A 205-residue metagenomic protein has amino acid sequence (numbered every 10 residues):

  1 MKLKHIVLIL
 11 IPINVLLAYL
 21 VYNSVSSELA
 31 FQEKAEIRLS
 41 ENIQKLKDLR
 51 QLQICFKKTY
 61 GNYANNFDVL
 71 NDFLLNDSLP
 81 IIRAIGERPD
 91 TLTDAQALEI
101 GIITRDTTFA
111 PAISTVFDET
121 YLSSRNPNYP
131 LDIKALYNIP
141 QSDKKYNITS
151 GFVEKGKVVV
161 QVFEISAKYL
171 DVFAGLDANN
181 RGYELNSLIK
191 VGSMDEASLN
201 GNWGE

Functional and structural regions predicted by a protein language model:
L3-I6, S27-E33, L49-Q51: N-terminal alpha-helical membrane-insertion module
K4-N23: Hydrophobic membrane-insertion alpha-helices, especially the h-region of bacterial N-terminal signal peptides
L20-Q44: Amphipathic alpha-helical segments typified by the pilin-like N-terminal helix that continues immediately C-terminal
L39-Y60: N-terminal alpha-helical signal peptides/signal-anchor transmembrane segments
K58-E205: Low-complexity, acidic interaction segments enriched in glycine
